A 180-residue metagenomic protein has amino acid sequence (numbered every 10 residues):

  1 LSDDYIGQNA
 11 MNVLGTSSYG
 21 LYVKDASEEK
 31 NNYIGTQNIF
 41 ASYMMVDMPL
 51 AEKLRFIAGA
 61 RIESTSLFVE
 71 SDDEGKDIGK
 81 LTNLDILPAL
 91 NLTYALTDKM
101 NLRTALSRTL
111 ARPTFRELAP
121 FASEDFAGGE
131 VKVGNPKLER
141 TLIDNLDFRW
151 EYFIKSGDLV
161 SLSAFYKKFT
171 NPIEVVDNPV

Functional and structural regions predicted by a protein language model:
L1-N32, V180: Flexible glycine-rich, low-complexity coil/linker segments exposed to the extracellular/periplasmic environment
D3, S42, A58-S64, T104-R108 (+2 more regions): Transmembrane beta-barrel strands of outer-membrane/channel proteins
V23-K30, S71-K76, D85, A127-G134 (+1 more regions): Extracytoplasmic loops and strand-loop junctions of Gram-negative outer membrane beta-barrel proteins
S27, N31-N38, L110-F169: Outer-membrane beta-barrel signature, preferentially recognizing the C-terminal barrel domain of Gram-negative
I39-A95: Surface-exposed extracellular loop regions of Gram-negative outer-membrane beta-barrel proteins
K53-F56, K99-L102, G157-V160: Repeated loop/turn-to-beta-strand initiation elements of outer-membrane beta-barrel proteins
F68-G75, F115-F121, G128-E130, I173-P179: Outer-membrane beta-barrel translocator domains and adjoining extracellular loop/strand segments of Gram-negative
T82-R103, S107, W150-I154: Transmembrane beta-barrel strand/turn architecture of Gram-negative outer membrane proteins
